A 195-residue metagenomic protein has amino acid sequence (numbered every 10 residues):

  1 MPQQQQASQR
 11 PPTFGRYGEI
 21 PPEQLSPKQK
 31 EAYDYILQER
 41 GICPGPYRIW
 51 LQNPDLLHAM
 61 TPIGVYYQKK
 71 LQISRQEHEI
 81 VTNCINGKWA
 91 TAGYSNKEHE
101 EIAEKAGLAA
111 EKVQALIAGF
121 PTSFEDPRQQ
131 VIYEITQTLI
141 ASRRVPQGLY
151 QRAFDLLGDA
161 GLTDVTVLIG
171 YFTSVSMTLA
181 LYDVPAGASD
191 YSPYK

Functional and structural regions predicted by a protein language model:
M1-K195: Hydrophobic alpha-helical segments
